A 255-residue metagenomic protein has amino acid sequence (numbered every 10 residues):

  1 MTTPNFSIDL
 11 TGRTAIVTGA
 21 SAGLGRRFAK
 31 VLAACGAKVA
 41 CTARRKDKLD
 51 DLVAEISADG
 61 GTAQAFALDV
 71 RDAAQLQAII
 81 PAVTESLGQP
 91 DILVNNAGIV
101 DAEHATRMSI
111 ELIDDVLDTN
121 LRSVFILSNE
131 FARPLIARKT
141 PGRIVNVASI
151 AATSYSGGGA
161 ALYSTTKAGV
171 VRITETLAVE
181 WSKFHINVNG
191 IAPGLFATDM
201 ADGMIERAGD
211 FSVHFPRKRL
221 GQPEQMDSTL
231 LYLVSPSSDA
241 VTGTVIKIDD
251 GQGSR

Functional and structural regions predicted by a protein language model:
T2-S7, L231, T242-R255: Short C-terminal tail/terminal secondary-structure segment of NAD(P)H-dependent dehydrogenase/reductase domains
T14, S21-A22: Conserved glycine-rich cofactor-binding loop
Q89, S182-N187, V241-G243: Short, small/polar-rich loop/turn modules that mediate ligand/substrate recognition or access, typified
H104-A105, S109-L117, F211: Substrate-binding pocket helix/loop in short-chain dehydrogenase/reductase
S128, T166, T174: Active-site helix of classical SDR
R133, V179-K183, D239: Alpha-helical segment proximal to the catalytic Tyr-Lys
S149: Residue(s) in the substrate-gating loop at a strand-loop-helix junction that position the organic substrate next
